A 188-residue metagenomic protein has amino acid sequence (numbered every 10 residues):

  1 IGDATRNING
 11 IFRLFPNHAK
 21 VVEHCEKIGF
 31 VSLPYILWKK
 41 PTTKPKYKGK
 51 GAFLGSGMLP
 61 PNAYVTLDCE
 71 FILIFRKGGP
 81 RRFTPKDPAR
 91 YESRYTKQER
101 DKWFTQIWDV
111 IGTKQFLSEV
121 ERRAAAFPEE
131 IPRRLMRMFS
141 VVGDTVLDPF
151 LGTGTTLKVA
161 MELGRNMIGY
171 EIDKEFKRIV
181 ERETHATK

Functional and structural regions predicted by a protein language model:
I1-R178, H185: Core catalytic lobe of class I
K188: C-terminal segments of enzyme domains that contribute to small-molecule binding surfaces
